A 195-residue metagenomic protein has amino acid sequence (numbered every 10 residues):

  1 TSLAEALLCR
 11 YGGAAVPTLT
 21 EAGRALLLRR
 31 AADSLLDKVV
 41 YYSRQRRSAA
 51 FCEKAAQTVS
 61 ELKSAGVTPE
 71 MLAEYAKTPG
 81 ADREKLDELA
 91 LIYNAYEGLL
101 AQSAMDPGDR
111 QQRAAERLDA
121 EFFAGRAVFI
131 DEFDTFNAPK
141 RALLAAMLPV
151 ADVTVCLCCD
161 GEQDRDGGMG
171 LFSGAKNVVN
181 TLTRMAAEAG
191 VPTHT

Functional and structural regions predicted by a protein language model:
T1-G80, E84: Conserved P-loop NTPase-based nucleic-acid remodeling module centered on helicase motor cores
P17-R24, M71-L182, A186, T193: Conserved helicase NTPase motor core
V39-E53, N180-T195: Coupling/hinge elements of helicase-like and P-loop NTPase modules
L62-A65, S103, A189: Residues at alpha-helix termini
